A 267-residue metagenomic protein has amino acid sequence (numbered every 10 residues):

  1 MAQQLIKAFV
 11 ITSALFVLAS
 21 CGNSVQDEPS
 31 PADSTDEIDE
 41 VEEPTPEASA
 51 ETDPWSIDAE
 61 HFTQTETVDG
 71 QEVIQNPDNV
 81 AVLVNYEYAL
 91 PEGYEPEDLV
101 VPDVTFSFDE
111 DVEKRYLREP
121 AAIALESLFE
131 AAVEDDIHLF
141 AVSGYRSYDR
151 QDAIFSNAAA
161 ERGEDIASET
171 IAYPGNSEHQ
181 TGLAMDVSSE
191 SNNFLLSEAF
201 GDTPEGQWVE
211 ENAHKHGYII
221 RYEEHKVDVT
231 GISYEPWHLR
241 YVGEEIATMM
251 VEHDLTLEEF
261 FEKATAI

Functional and structural regions predicted by a protein language model:
M1-Q26: Sec-dependent N-terminal signal peptides of Gram-positive bacterial secreted proteins and lipoproteins
C21-S143, Y148-I267: Extracytoplasmic cell-surface/polysaccharide-interacting catalytic and binding patches
